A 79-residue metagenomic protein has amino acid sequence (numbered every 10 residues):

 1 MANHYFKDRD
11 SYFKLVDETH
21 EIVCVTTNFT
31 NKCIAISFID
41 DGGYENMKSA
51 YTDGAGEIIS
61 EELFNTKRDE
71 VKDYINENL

Functional and structural regions predicted by a protein language model:
M1-N3, K72-L79: Short intrinsically disordered terminal tails
H4-S11: Tryptophan-anchored aromatic micro-motifs
K14-T66: Acidic, low-complexity, intrinsically disordered interaction modules
T66-K67, V71-K72: Acidic, Ser/Pro/Thr-rich low-complexity regulatory regions and the short amphipathic helical interaction modules they
